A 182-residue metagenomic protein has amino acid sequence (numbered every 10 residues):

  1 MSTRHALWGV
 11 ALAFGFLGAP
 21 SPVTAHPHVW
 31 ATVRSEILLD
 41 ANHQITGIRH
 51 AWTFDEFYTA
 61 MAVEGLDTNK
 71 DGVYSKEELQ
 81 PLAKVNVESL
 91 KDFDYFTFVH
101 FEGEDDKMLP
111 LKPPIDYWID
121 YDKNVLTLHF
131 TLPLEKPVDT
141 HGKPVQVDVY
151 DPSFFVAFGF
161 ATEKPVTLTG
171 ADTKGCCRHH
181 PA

Functional and structural regions predicted by a protein language model:
M1-R4: N-terminal secretory signal peptides that target proteins for export/translocation
W8-A19: Bacterial N-terminal signal peptides
P20-A25: Sec/Tat signal peptide C-region and signal peptidase I cleavage site
H26-H28, A157: N-terminal, polar/Ser/Thr-rich
H28-F54, Y58-A60: Early extracytoplasmic/domain-onset interaction patches
G47, A60-E64, T140-Q146: Short, hydrophobic/aromatic beta-strand segments
F57-V138: Structured domain cores in non-transmembrane regions
E102-A182: Mature, soluble, non-transmembrane domains
